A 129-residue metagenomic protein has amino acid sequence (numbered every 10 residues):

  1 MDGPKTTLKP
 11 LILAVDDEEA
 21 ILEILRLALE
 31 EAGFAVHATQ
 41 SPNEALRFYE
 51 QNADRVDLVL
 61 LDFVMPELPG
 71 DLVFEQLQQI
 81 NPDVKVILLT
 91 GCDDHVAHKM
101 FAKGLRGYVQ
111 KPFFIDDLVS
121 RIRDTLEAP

Functional and structural regions predicted by a protein language model:
E23-E31: Charged docking surfaces used in two-component/phosphorelay signaling
A38-L58, A97-H98: Acidic, metal-coordinating helix/loop segments flanking the phosphotransfer/catalytic sites of two-component signaling
Q40-E44, L68-V73: Acidic catalytic/metal-coordinating carboxylates
R47, D71-D83: Short amphipathic alpha-helix used as the core "switch/output" element in two-component signaling
D62: Active-site residues of response regulator receiver
M65: Receiver (REC) domain active-site loop signature in two-component systems and cognate sites in sensor histidine kinases
L72, C92-V109, D116, S120: Alpha4 helix (beta4-alpha4-beta5 surface) of REC/receiver domains from two-component response regulators
